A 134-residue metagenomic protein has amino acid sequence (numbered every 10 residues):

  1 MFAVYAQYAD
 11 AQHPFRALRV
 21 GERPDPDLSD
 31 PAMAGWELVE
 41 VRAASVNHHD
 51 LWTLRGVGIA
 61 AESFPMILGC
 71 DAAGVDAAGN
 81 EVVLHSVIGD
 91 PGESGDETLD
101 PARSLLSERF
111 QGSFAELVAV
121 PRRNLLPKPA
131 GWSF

Functional and structural regions predicted by a protein language model:
M1-V4, E37: Short structural boundary motif marking the start of a folded domain
A3-Q7, V82: A short beta-strand micro-motif
D10-V20, H48-D50: Short N-terminal binding/cap micro-motifs at the start of the first secondary-structure element
P26-S45, V57-G95, L106-G112, P129: Glycine-rich beta-strand-centered segment in the early N-terminal region that forms part of a ligand/cofactor-binding
P101-A102: Extracellular C-terminal loop/segment signatures of secreted glycoproteins
A119-P127: Structured surface patches comprising rigid loops and adjacent beta-strands/short helices at the edges of well-ordered
W132-F134: Short pre-catalytic strand/loop immediately N-terminal to key active-site residues, enriched for Gly-Thr
